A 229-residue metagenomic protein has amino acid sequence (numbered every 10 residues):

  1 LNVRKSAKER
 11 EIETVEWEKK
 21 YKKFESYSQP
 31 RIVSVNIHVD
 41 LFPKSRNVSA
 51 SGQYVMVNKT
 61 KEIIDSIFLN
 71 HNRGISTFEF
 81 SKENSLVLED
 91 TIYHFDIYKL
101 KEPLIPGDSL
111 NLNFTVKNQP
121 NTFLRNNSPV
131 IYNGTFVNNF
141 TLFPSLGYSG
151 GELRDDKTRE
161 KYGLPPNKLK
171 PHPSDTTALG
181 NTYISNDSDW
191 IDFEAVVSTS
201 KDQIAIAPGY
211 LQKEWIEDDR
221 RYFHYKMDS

Functional and structural regions predicted by a protein language model:
L1-N47, L153, P165-L169, Y183-D187: N-terminal, polar/Ser/Thr-rich
K22, S34-D40, S51, H94-L100 (+2 more regions): Short structured motifs
H38-D40, Q53-V55, N70, N113-T115 (+2 more regions): Residue-level recognition of well-ordered beta-strand positions that form the cores of beta-sheet-rich folds across
N47-V48, E62-I64: Short acidic/proline- and small/hydrophobic-mixed sequence motifs that coincide with surface turns and coil-to-beta
V48-A50, L110, I191: Hydrophobic core residues within well-ordered beta-strands of beta-rich domains
V55-K61: Asparagine-centered strand-capping/turn motif at beta-strand->loop junctions
I63-I64, R73-T135, N181-S185: A surface-exposed beta-strand-loop module
T115-S229: Extended, low-hydrophobicity, Ser/Thr/Pro/Gly-biased non-transmembrane segments
